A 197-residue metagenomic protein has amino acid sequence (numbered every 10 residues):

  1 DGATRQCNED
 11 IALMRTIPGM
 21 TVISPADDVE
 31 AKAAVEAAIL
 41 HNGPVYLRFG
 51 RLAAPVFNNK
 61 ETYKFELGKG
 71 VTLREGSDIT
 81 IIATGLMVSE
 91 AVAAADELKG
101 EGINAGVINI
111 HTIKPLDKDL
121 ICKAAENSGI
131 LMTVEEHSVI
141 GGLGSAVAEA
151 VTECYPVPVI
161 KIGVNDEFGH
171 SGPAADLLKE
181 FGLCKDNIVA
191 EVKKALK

Functional and structural regions predicted by a protein language model:
D1-T80: Conserved thiamine diphosphate
G50-K197: Thiamine diphosphate
